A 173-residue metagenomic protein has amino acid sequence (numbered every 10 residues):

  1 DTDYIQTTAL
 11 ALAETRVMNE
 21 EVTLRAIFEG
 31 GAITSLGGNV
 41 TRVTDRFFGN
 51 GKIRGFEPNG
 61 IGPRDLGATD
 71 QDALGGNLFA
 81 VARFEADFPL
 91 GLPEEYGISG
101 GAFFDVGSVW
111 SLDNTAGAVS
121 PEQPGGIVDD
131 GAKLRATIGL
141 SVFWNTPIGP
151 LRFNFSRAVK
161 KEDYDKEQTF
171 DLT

Functional and structural regions predicted by a protein language model:
D1-I98, A102-G125, Y164, L172-T173: C-terminal outer-membrane beta-barrel translocator/porin domains of Gram-negative envelope proteins and their
I5, A136, Q168: Exposed loop/turn and edge beta-strand positions of beta-sandwich/beta-sheet ligand-binding modules
T23, P150-R152: Membrane-spanning beta-strand positions in outer-membrane beta-barrel proteins
G49-G51, G55, R135-S141, G149: Glycine-centered small-residue hotspots that permit tight backbone geometry or close packing
A116-V142: A short alpha/beta connector and helix-capping loop motif
L140-G149, E167-T173: Outer-membrane beta-barrel "beta-signal"
R157-K161: A short, acidic, flexible beta-alpha connecting loop/helix-capping segment that sits on the rim of active
